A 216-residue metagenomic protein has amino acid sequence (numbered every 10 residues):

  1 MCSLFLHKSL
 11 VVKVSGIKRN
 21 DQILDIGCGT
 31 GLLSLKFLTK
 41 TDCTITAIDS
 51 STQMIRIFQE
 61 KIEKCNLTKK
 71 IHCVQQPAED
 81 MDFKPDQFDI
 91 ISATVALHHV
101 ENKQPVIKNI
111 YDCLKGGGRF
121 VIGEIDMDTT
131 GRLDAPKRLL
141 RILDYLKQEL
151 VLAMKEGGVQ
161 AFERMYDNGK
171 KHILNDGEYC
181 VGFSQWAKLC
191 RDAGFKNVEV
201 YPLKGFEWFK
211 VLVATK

Functional and structural regions predicted by a protein language model:
C2-R19: Conserved alpha-helix/loop element of class I SAM-dependent methyltransferases that forms part of the SAM/SAH-binding
L24-I26, T30-D80: Class I SAM-dependent methyltransferase SAM/SAH-binding core
S92: A conserved beta-strand element that flanks and buttresses the S-adenosyl-L-methionine
V95-A96: Short catalytic micro-motifs in class I SAM-dependent methyltransferases
Q104-G116: A short glycine-rich, Lys/Arg-flanked "PGG" loop and its adjoining helix->strand segment in the class I
G118-E124: Conserved beta-strand signature within the Rossmann-like core of class I S-adenosyl-L-methionine
I125-R191, E199-V200: C-terminal alpha-helical "lid/dimerization" subdomain adjacent to the S-adenosyl-L-methionine
A193-K216: Core SAM-dependent methyltransferase catalytic element
